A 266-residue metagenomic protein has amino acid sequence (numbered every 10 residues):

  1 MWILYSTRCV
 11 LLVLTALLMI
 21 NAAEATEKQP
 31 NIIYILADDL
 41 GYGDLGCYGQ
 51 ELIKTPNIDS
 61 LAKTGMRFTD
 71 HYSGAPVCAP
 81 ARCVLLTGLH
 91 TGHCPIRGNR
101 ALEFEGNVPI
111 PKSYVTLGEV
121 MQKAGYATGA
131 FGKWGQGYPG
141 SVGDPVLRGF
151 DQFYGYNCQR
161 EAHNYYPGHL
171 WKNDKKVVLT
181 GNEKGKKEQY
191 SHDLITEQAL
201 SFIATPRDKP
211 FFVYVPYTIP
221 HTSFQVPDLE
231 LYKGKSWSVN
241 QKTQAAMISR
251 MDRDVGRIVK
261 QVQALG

Functional and structural regions predicted by a protein language model:
M1-L11: Bacterial N-terminal signal peptides that target proteins for export
W2-L4, L18, A22-G266: Formylglycine-dependent sulfatase
C9-M19: Bacterial N-terminal signal peptides
